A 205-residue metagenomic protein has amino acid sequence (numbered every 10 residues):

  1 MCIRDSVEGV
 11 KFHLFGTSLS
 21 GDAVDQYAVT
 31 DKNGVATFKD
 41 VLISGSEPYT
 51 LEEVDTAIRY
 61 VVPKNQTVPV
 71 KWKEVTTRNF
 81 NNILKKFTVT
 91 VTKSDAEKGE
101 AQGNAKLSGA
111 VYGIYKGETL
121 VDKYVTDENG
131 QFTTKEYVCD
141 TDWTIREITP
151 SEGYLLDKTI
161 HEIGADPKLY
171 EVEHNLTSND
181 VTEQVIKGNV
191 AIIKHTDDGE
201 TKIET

Functional and structural regions predicted by a protein language model:
M1-T205: Solvent-exposed loop/turn and edge beta-strand elements of beta-rich ligand-binding domains
